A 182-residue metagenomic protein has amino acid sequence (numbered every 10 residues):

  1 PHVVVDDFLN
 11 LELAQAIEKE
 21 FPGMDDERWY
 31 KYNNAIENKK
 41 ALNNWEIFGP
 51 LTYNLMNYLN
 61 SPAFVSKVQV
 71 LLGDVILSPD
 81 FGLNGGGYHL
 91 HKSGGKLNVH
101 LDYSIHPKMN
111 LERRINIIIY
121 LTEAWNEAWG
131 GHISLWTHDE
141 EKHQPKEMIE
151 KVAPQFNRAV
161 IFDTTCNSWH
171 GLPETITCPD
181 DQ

Functional and structural regions predicted by a protein language model:
H2-L72: Non-heme Fe(II)/2-oxoglutarate
V4, G87, N116: Amphipathic alpha-helical recognition patches that constitute DNA-binding helices
D7, L90, P154: Conserved strand-loop elements at the edges of beta-sheets that form or border functional pockets
K19, Y58-R113, A128: Non-heme Fe(II) oxygenase catalytic core, chiefly the N-lobe of the double-stranded beta-helix
G94-G95, D102-R113, T122-Q182: Catalytic core of Fe(II)/2-oxoglutarate
